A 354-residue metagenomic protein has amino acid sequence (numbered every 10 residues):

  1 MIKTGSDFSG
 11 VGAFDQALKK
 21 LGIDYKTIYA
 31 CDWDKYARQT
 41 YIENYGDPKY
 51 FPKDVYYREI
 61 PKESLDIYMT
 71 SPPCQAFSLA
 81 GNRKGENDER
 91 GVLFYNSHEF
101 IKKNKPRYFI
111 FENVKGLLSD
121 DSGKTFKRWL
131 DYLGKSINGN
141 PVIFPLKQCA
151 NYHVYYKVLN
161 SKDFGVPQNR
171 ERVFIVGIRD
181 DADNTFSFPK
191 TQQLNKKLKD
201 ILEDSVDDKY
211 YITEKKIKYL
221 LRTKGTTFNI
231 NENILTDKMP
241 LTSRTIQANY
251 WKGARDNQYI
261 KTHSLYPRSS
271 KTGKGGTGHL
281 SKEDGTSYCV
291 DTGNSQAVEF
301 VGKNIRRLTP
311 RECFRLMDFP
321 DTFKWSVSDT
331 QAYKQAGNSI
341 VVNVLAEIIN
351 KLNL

Functional and structural regions predicted by a protein language model:
M1-T4: Extreme N-terminal starter segment of soluble prokaryotic enzymes
F8-V11: Class I SAM-dependent methyltransferase "Motif I" SAM/SAH-binding loop
A17-K26, N44: A short, Lys/Arg-enriched amphipathic alpha-helix followed by its capping loop at the start of a domain
T27-D32: Conserved SAM-binding motif I beta-strand of class I
K35-Q39: Short alpha-helix immediately C-terminal to the canonical SAM-binding loop
D47-D54: Conserved SAM-binding strand-loop segment of SAM-dependent methyltransferases
Y57-I67, C74-K282, Y288-C289, I305-R306: Class I S-adenosyl-L-methionine
